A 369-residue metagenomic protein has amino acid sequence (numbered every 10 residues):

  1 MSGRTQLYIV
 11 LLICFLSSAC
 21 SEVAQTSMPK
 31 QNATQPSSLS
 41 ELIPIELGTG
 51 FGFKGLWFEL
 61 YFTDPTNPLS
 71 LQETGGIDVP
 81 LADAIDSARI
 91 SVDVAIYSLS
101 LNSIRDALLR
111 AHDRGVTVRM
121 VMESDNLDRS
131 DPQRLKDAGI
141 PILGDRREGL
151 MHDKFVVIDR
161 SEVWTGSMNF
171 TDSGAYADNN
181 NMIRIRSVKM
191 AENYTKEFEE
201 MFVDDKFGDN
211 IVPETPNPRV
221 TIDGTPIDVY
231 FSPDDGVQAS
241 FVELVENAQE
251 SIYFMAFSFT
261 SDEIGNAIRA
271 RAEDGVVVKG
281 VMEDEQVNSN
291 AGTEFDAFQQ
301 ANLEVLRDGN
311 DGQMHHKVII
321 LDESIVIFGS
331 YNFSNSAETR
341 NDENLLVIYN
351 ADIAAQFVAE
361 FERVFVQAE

Functional and structural regions predicted by a protein language model:
M1-L7: Bacterial N-terminal signal peptides that target proteins for export
I9-S18: Bacterial N-terminal signal peptides
C20-L143, G149-L150, V157-E369: Charged, low-complexity intrinsically disordered terminal segments
